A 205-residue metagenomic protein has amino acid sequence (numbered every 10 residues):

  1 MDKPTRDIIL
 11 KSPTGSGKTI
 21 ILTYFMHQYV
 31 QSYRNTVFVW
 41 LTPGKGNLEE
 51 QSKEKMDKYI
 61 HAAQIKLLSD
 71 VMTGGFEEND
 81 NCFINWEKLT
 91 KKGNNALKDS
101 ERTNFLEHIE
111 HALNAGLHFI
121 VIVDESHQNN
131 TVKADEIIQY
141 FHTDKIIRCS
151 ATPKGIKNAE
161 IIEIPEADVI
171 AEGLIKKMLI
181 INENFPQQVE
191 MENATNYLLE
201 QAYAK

Functional and structural regions predicted by a protein language model:
P4-Y24: Walker A/P-loop
T19-Y24, R34-I60, E87: Conserved Walker A/P-loop ATP-binding site and its immediately adjacent core in helicase/helicase-like ATPase domains
G44-L48, E87-K91, H127-Q128, T152-I156 (+2 more regions): Conserved nucleotide-binding/hydrolysis micro-motifs of P-loop NTPases
I60-M72: Conserved RecA-like helicase motor-core motifs
V71-C82: Conserved motor-coupling elements within RecA-like helicase/translocase cores
N81-I137: Conserved RecA-like ASCE ATPase "motif II neighborhood" in helicase/translocase motors
Q128-M178: Post-DEXD/H (motif II) to motif III coupling segment of the RecA-like Helicase ATP-binding lobe
N158-K205: Conserved interdomain linker/interface between the two RecA-like ATPase lobes of SF2 helicase motors
